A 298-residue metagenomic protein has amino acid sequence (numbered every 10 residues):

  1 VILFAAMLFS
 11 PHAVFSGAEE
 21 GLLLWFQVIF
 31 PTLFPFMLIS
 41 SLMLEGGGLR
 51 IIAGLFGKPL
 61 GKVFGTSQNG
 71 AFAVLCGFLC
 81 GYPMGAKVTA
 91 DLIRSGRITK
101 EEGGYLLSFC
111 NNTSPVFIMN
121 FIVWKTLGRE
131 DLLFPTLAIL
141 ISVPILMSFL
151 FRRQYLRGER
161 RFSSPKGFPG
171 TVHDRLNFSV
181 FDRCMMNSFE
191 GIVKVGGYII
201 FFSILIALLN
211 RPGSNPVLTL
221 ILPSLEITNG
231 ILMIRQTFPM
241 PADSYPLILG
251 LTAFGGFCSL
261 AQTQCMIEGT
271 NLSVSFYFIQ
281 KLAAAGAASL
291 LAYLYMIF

Functional and structural regions predicted by a protein language model:
V1-V14, F36-G47, F151-Q154, S203-N215 (+1 more regions): Structural signal for alpha-helical transmembrane segments and their membrane-water exit/capping regions in multi-pass
H12-L23, L127-R129: Membrane-interface helix termini and inter-helical loops of multi-pass transporters
V28-S40, F117, G191-A207: Hydrophobic alpha-helical transmembrane segments in multi-pass membrane proteins
L60-L127, I221-T237, P241-I267: Alpha-helical membrane segments and immediately flanking helix-loop junctions that form or couple to the substrate/ion
L92, R97-R153, M266-L291: Membrane-core helix-loop-helix motifs of multi-pass transport proteins
L156-M186: Intrinsically disordered, low-complexity non-transmembrane regions of multi-pass membrane transporters
F181-T252: Transmembrane helical segments that form the transport core of multi-pass membrane transport proteins
L290-F298: Juxtamembrane boundary at the C-terminal end of a transmembrane helix
